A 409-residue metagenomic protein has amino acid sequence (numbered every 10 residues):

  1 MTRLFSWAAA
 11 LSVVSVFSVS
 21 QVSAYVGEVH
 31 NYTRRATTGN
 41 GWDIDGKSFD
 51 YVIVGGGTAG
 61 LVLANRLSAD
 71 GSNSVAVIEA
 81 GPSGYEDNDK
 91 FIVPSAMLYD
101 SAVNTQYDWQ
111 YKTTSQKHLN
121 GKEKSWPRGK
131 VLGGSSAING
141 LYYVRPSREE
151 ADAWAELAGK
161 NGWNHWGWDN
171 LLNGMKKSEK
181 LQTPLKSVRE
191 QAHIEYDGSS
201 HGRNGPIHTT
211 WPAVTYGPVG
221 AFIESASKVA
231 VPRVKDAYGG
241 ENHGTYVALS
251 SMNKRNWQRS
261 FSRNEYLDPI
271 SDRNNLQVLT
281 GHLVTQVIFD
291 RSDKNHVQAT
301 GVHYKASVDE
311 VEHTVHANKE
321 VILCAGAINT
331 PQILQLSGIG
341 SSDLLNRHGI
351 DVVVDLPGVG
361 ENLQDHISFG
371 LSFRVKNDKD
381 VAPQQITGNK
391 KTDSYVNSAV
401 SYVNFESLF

Functional and structural regions predicted by a protein language model:
R3-F409: N-terminal redox-cofactor-binding region of secreted/periplasmic oxidoreductases
